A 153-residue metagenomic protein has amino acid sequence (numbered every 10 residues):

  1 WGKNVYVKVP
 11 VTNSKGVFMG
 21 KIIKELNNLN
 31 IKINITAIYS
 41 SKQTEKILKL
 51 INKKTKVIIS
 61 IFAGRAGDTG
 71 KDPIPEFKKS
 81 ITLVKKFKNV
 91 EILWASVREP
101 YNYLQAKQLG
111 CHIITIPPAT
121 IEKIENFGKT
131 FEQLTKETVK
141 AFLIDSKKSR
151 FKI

Functional and structural regions predicted by a protein language model:
W1-E25, L29, A63-A66: Active-site beta->alpha loop and helix N-cap motifs at the rims of alpha/beta catalytic domains
V17, L29-E122, G128-S146: Catalytic alpha/beta core domains of metabolic enzymes, predominantly
S149-I153: Ordered alpha/beta subdomains of enzyme catalytic regions
